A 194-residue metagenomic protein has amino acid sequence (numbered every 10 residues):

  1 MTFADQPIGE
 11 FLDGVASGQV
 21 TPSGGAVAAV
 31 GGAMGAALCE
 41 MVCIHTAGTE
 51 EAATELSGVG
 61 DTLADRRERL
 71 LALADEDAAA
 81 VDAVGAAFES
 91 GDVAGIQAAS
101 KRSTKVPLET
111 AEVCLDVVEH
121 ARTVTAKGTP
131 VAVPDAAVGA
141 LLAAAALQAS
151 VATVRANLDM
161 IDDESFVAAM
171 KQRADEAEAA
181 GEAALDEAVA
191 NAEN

Functional and structural regions predicted by a protein language model:
M1-N194: Acidic, polar-rich N-terminal leader regions of halophilic archaeal proteins
